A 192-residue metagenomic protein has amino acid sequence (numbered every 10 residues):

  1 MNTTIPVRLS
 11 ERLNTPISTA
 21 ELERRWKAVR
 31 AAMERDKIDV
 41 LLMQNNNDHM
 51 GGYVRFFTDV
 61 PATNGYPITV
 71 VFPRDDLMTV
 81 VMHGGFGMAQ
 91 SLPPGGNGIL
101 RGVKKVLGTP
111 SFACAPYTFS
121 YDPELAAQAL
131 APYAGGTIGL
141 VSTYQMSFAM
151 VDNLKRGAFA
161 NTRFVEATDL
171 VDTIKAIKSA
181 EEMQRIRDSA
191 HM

Functional and structural regions predicted by a protein language model:
M1-M192: A composition/biophysics-driven feature that prefers long, compositionally simple stretches
